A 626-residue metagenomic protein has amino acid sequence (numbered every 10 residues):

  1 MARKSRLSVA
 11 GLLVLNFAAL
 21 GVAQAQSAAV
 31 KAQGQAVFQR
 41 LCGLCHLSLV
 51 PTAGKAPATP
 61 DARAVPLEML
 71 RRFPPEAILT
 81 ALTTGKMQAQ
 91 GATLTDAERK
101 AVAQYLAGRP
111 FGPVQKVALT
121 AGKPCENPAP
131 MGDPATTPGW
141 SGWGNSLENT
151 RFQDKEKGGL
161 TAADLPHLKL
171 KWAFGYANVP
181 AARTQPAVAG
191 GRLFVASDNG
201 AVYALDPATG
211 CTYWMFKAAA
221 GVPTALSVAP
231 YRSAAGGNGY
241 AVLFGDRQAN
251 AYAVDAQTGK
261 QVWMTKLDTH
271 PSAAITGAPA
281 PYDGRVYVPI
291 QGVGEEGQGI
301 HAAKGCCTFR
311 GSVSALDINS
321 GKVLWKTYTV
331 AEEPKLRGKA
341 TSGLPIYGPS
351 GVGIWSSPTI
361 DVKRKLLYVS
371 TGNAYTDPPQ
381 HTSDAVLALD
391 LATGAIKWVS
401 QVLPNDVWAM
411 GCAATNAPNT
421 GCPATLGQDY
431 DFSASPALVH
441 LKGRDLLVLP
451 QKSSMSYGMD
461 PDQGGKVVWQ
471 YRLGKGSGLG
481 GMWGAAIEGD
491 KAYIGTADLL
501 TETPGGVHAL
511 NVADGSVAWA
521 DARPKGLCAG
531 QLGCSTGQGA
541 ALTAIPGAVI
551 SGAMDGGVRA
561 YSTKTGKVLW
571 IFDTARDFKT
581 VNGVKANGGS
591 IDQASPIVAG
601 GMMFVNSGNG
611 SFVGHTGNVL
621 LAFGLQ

Functional and structural regions predicted by a protein language model:
M1-R6: N-terminal secretory signal peptides that target proteins for export/translocation
A10-A19: Bacterial N-terminal signal peptides
G21-V37, A53, A118-A121, E126-A129: Electrostatic cytochrome c docking/interface patches
S27-K31, Q35-R72, T93, R109-P113: Periplasmic/extracellular electron-transfer cofactor-ligation site, primarily the c-type cytochrome heme-c attachment
A53-G54, S146-D154, N178-T184, Y203 (+1 more regions): Short, solvent-exposed loop/turn elements at domain surfaces
A58-P110, W140, L366: Extracytoplasmic electron-transfer domains, predominantly the class I c-type cytochrome c fold
T120-K171, T329-P334: Blade/loop signatures of beta-propeller domains
A162-A177, V202-V222, V228-N238, F244-A273 (+7 more regions): Extracytoplasmic/lumenal domain signature
